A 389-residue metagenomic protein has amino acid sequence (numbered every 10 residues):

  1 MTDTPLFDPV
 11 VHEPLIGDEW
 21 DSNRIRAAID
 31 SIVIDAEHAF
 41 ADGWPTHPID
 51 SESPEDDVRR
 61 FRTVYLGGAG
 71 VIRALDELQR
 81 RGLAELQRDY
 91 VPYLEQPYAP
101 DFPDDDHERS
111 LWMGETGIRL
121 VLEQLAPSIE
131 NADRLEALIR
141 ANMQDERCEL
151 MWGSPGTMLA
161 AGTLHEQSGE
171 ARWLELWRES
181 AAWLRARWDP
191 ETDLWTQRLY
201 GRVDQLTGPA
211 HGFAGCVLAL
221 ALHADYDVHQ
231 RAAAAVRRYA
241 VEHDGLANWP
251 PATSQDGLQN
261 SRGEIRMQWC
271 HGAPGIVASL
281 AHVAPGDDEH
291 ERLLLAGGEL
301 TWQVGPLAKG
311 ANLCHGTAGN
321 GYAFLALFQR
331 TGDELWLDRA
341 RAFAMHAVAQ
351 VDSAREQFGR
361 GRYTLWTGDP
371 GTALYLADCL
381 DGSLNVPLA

Functional and structural regions predicted by a protein language model:
M1-H38, D42, L222, H282 (+6 more regions): Terminal, non-catalytic domain-edge segments
T2-R81, R88-A99, P103, L258-Q259: Extracellular glycan-targeting catalytic surfaces
P5-V11, F61-E77, R109-E123, E149-H165 (+4 more regions): Well-ordered alpha-helical segments within folded domains of soluble proteins
E13-R26, L75-V91, E123-L135, H165-R178 (+4 more regions): Structural helix-adjacent loops and short alpha-helical linkers that scaffold large soluble proteins
W20, D56-R59, T63, P103-D106 (+14 more regions): Structural signature of alpha-solenoid helical repeat scaffolds
R24-G43, E52, L86-D105, A126-R147 (+4 more regions): Long, well-ordered core segments of solenoidal/helical folds
R172-V283, E291: Extended ligand-binding clefts on enzyme/binding-domain cores
T301-W336, F343: Loop/turn-rich, solvent-exposed surfaces of beta-rich toroidal or solenoidal domains
